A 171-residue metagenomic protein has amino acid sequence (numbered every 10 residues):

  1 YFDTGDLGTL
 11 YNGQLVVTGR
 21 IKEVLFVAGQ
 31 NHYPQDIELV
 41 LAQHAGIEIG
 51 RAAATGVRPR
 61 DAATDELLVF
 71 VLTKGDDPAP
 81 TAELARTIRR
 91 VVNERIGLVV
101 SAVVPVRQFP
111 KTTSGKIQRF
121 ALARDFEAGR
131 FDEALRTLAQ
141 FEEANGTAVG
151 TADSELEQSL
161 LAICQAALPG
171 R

Functional and structural regions predicted by a protein language model:
F2, E23-L25, R107, G129 (+1 more regions): Flexible, active-site-adjacent loop/turn segments at secondary-structure boundaries
F2-I96, L161-C164: AMP-binding/adenylate-forming catalytic core of the ANL superfamily
G19-I21, A42, V104, T112 (+2 more regions): Residue-level signal for pocket-adjacent positions within structured domains
Q43, E143-R171: Thiotemplate assembly-line natural product biosynthesis machinery
I47-E48, V99, G170-R171: Secondary-structure boundary/capping positions in well-ordered alpha/beta enzyme cores
R51, T55-G56, L68-V69, R89-T147: Conserved C-terminal "lid"/linker of ANL adenylate-forming enzymes
D76-P80, S114, A148-D153: A general boundary/transition motif marking the beginning of the first structured unit of a protein
